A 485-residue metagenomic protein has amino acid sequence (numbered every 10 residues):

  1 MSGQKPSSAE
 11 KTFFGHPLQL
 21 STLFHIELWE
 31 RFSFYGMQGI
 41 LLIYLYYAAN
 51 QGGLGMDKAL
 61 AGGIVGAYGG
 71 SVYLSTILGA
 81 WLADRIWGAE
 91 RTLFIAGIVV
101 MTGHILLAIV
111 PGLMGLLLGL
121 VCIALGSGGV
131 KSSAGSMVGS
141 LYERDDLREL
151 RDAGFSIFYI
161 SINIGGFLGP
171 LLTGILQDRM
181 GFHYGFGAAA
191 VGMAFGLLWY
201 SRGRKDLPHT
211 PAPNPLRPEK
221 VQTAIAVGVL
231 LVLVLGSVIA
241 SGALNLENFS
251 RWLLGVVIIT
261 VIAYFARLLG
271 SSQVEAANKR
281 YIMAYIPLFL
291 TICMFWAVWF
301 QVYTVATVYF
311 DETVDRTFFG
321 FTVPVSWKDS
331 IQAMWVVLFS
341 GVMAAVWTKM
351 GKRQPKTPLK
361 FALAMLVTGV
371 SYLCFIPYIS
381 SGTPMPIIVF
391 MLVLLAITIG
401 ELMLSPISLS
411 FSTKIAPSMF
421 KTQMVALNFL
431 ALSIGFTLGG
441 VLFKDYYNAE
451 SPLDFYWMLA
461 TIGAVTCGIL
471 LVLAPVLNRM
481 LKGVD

Functional and structural regions predicted by a protein language model:
M1-T22, R144-D146, G174-T307, E312-T317 (+2 more regions): Intracellular loop-helix junctions on the cytosolic face of multi-pass helical membrane proteins
G39-L60, V302-K328: Short amphipathic helix-loop junctions that connect adjacent transmembrane helices in Major Facilitator Superfamily/SLC
G62-A83, S330-M343, I434: Central cavity-lining transmembrane alpha-helices of secondary-active solute carriers, predominantly the Major
L74, R202, V256-R267, F321-G351 (+1 more regions): Transmembrane alpha-helices of Major Facilitator/SLC transporters
T76-I109: Conserved MFS/SLC helix-loop-helix module at the cytosolic interface between two early adjacent transmembrane helices
I98-L116, L366-T383: C-terminal ends and interior cores of transmembrane alpha-helices in multi-pass membrane transporters/permeases
G103, M114-V130, T383-M403: Hydrophobic core of transmembrane alpha-helices in multi-pass small-molecule transporters, especially MFS/SLC-type
L150-P170, Q177, G185-Y200, Q332-A333 (+1 more regions): Glycine-rich segments within core transmembrane alpha-helices of 12-TM secondary carriers
